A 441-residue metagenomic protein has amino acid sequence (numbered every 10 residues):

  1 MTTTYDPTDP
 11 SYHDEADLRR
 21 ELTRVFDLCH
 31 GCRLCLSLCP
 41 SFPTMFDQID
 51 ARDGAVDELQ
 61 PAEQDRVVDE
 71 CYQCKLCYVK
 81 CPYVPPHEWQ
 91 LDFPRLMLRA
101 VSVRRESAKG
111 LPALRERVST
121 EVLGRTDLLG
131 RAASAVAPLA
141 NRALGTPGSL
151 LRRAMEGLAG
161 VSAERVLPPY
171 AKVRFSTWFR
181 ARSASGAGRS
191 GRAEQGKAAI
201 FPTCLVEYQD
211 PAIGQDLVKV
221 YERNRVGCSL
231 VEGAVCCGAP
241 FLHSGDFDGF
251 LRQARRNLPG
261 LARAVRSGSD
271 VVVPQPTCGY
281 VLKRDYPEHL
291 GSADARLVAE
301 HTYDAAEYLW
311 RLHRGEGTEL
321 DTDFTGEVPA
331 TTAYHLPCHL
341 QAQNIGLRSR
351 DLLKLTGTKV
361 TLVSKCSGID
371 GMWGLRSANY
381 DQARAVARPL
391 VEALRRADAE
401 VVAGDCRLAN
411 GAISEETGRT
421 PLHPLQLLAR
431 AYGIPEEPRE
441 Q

Functional and structural regions predicted by a protein language model:
M1-L34: Generic N-terminal leader/targeting and pre-domain segments
M1-Y12, S37-Y72, V84-R117, L422-L428: Non-heme iron-sulfur electron-transfer modules
T4-D6, E15, F46-Q48, D57 (+3 more regions): A short alpha-helix capping/helix-coil boundary motif
D14-F26, V56-V68, E222-N224, L352-T356: Short, intrinsically disordered, charge-biased short linear motifs at domain edges
E21-F42, E63-E88, A100, G130 (+3 more regions): Cysteine-centered iron-sulfur cluster-binding motifs in ferredoxin-type domains/subunits of redox enzymes
C35-S41, M45, C77-Y83, H87 (+5 more regions): Secreted/processed peptides and extracellular or luminal domains of membrane proteins
M45-Q48, C81, R311-R314: Short regulatory "switch" loops immediately downstream of catalytic or recognition motifs within protein catalytic
L91-Q441: Iron-sulfur cluster-binding electron-transfer modules in prokaryotic oxidoreductases
